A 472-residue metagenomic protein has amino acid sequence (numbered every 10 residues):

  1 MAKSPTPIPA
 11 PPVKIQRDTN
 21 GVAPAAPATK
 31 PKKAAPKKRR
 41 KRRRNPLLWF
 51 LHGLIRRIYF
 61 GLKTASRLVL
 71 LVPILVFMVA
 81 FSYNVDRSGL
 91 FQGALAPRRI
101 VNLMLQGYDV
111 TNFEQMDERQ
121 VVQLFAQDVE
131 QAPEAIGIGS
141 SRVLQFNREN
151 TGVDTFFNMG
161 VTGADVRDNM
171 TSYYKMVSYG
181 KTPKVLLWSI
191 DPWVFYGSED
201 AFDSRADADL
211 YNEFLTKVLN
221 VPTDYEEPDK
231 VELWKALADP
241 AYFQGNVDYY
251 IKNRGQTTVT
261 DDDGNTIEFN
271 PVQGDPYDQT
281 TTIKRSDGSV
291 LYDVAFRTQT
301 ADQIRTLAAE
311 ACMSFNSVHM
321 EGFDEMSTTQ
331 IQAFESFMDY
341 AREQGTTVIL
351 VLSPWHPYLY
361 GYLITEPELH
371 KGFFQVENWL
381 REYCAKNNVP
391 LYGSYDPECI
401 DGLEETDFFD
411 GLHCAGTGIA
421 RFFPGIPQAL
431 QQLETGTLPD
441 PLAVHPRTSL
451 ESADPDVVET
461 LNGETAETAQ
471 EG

Functional and structural regions predicted by a protein language model:
M1-R42: N-terminal targeting leaders characterized by basic, low-complexity, disordered sequences that direct proteins
K63-N84: Hydrophobic membrane-insertion alpha-helices, especially the h-region of bacterial N-terminal signal peptides
N84-L103: Alpha-helical transmembrane signal-anchor/signal-peptide segments
Q131-D224: Membrane-embedded segments
S204-Q344, P439-G472: Secreted/periplasmic serine-hydrolase-like ester/acetyl group-modifying domain
M338-E366: Active-site segments of SGNH/GDSL-like serine hydrolases that catalyze O-acetyl group transfer/hydrolysis on lipids
Y358-G393: Substrate-gating cap/lid alpha-helix
D407-P455: Histidine-centered active-site loop/cap adjacent to the catalytic His in serine esterases/O-acetyl transfer systems
